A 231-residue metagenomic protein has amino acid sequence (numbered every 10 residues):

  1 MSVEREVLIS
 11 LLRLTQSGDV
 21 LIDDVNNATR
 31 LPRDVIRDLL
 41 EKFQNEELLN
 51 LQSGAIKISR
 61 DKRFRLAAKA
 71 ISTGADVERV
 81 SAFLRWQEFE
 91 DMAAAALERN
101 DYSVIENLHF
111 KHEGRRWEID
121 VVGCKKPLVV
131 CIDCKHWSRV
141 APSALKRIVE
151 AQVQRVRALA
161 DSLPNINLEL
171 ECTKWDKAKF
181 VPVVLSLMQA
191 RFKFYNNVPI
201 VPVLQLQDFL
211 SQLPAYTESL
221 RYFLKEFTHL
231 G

Functional and structural regions predicted by a protein language model:
M1-G231: Intrinsically disordered, low-complexity Ser/Thr/Pro/Gly-rich regulatory segments
